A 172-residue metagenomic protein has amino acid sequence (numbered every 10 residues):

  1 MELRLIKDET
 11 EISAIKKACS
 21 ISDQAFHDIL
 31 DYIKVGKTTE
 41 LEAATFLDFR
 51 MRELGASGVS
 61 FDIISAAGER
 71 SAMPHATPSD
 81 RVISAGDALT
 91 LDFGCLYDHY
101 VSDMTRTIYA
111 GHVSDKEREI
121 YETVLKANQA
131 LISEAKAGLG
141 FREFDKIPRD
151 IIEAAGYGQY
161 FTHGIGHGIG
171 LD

Functional and structural regions predicted by a protein language model:
M1-D172: Active-site neighborhoods and metal-handling regions in enzymes and metal-associated proteins
